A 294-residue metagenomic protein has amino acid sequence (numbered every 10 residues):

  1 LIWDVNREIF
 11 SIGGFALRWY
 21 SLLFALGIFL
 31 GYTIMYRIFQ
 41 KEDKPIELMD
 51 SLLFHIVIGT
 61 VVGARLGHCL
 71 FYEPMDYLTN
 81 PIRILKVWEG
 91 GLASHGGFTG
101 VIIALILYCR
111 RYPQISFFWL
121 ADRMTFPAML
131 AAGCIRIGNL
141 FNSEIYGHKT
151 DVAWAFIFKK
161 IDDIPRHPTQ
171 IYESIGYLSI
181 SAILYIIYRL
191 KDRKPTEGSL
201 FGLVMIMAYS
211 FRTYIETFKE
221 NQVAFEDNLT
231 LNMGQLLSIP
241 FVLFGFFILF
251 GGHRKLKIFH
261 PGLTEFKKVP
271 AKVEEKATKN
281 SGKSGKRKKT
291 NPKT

Functional and structural regions predicted by a protein language model:
L1-T294: A feature for loop-to-transmembrane-helix boundaries and adjacent hydrophobic helices in multi-pass integral membrane
